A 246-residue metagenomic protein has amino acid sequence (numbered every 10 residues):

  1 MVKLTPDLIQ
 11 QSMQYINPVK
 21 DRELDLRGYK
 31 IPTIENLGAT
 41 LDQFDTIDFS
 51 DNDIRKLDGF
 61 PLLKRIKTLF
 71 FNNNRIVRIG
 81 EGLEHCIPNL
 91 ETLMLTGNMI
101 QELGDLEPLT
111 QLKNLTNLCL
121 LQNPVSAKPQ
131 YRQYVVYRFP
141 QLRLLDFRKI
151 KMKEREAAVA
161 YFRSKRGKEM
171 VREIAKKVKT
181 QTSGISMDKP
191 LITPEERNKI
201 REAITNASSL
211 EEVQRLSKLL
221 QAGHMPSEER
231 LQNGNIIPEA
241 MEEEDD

Functional and structural regions predicted by a protein language model:
M1-D48, D53, R65-T68, C86-T92 (+2 more regions): Long, contiguous C-terminal flanking segments immediately downstream of a protein's structured core
K56, L69, T96: Short gly/ser-rich anion-binding loops that grip negatively charged ligand groups
L57, P61-K64, F71-P88: Eukaryotic tandem repeat interaction scaffolds
T96-E102, L106-L109: Basic (Lys/Arg-enriched) interaction patch that binds polyanionic ligands
